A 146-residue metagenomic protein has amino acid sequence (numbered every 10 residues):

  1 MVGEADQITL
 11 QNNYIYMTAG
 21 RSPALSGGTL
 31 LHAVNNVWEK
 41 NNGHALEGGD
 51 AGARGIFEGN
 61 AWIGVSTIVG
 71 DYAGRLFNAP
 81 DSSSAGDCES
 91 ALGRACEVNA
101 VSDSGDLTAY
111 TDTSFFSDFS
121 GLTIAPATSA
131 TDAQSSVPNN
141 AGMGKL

Functional and structural regions predicted by a protein language model:
M1-E4, R21-S26, H44-A51, I68-F77: Glycine-rich beta-solenoid repeat tracts in large extracellular/virion proteins
M1-R21, T29-N42, R54-G64, S84-G86 (+1 more regions): Right-handed parallel beta-helix
G55-L146: Long, ordered, amphipathic alpha-helical scaffolds
